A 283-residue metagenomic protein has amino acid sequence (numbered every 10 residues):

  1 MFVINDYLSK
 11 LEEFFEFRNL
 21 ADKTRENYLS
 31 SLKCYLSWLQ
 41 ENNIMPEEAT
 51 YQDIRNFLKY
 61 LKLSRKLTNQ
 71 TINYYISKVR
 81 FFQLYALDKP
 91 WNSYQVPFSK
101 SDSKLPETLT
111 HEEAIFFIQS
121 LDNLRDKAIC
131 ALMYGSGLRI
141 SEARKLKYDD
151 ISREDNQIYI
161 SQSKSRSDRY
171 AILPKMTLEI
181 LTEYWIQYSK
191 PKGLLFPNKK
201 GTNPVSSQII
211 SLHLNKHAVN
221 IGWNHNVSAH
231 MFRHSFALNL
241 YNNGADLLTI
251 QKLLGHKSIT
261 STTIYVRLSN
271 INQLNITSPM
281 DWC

Functional and structural regions predicted by a protein language model:
M1-C283: Conserved catalytic core of the tyrosine transesterase superfamily
